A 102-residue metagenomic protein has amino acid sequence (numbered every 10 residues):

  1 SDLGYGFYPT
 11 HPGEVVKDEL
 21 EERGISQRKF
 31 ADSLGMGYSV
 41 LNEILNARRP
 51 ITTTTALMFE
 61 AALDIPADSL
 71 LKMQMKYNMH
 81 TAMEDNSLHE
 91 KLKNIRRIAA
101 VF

Functional and structural regions predicted by a protein language model:
S1-I25: A short, Lys/Arg-rich alpha-helix, primarily the initiator
E21, D32, A61: Short polybasic/polar patches that bind polyanions
I25-E43: Short alpha-helical DNA-recognition segment
G37, R48, L63, Q74-Y77: The DNA-recognition helices of helix-turn-helix-type DNA-binding domains
R48-A61: Short, basic-rich loop-to-helix N-cap that marks the start of a DNA-contacting helix
L71-F102: Short, charged recognition helix plus adjacent turn of helix-turn-helix-like nucleic-acid-binding domains
